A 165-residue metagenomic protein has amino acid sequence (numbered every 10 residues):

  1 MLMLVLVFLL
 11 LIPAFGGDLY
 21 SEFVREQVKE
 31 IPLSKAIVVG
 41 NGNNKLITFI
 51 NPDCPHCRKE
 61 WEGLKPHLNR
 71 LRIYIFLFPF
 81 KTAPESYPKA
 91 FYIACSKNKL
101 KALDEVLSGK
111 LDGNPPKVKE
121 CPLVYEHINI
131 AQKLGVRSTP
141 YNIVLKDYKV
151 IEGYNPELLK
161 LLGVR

Functional and structural regions predicted by a protein language model:
M1-V7: Sec-dependent signal peptide recognition, specifically the positively charged N-region followed immediately by
L9-E85, S108, P116-T139, K146 (+1 more regions): Extracytoplasmic thiol/disulfide redox context detector
K89-D104: Acidic, Ser/Thr-rich peripheral helices and adjacent loops at domain boundaries
I93, I151-G153: Short acidic-hydrophobic, aromatic-tinged amphipathic segments that line or gate anion-handling sites
L103-G113: Metal-dependent polysaccharide deacetylase catalytic core of the NodB/CE4 family, i.e., the active-site-bearing domain
